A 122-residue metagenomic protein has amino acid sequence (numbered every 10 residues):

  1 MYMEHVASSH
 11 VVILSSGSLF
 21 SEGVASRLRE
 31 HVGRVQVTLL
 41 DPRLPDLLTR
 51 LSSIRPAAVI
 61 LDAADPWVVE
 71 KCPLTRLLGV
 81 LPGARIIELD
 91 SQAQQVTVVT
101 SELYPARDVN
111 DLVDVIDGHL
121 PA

Functional and structural regions predicted by a protein language model:
Y2-A122: Internal alpha/beta domain cores that form substrate/cofactor-binding pockets in large enzymes and binding proteins
